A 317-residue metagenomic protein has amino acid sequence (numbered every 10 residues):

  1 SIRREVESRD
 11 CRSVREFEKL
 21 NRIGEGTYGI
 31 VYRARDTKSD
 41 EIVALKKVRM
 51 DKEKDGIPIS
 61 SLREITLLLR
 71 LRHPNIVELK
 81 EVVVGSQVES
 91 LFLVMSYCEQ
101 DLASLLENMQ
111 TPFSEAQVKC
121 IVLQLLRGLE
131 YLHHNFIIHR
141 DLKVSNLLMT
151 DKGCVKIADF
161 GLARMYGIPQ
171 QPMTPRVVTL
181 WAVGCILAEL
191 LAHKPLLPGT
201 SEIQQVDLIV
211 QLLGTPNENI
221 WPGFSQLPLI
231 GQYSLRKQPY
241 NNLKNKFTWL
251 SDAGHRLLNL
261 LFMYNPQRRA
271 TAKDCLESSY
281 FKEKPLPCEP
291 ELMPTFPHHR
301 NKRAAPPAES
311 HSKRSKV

Functional and structural regions predicted by a protein language model:
I2-R236, Y240-C288: Eukaryotic serine/threonine protein kinase catalytic domain
K284-V317: C-terminal intrinsically disordered, low-complexity extensions immediately downstream of enzyme catalytic cores
